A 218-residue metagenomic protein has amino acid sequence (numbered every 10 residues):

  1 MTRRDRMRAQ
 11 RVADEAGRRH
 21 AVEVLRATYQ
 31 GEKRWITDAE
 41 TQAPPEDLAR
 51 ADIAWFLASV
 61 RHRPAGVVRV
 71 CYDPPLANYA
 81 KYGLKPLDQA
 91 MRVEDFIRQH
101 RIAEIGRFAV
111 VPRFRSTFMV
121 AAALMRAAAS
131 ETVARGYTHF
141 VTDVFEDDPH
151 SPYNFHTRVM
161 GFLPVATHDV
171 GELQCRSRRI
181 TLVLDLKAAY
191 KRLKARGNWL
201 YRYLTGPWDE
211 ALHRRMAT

Functional and structural regions predicted by a protein language model:
M1-P45, A49, W55-V60, P64: Short amphipathic alpha-helix that is part of the acyltransferase structural core
R3-A16, V120-A129, V159, W199-L200: C-terminal/domain-terminus segments
D38-P44, A49-D52, A80-V93: Short acidic (Asp/Glu) patches
D52-F56, R101, R178-L182: Short beta-strand micro-motifs in enzyme catalytic cores
L57, R63-Y72, E104: Conserved beta-strand in the GNAT
K81-R179: Acyl-donor binding region in acyl/amide transferases
E172-L200: C-terminal "cap" of GNAT-fold acetyltransferases
L200-T218: Short, cationic low-complexity segments
